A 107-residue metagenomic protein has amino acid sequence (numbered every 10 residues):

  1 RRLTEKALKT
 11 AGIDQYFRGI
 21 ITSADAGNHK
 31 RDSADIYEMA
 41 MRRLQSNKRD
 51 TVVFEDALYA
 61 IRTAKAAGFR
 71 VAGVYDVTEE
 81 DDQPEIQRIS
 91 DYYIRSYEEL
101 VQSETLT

Functional and structural regions predicted by a protein language model:
R1, E5-T107: Asp-based, Mg2+/Mn2+-dependent phosphohydrolase catalytic module
